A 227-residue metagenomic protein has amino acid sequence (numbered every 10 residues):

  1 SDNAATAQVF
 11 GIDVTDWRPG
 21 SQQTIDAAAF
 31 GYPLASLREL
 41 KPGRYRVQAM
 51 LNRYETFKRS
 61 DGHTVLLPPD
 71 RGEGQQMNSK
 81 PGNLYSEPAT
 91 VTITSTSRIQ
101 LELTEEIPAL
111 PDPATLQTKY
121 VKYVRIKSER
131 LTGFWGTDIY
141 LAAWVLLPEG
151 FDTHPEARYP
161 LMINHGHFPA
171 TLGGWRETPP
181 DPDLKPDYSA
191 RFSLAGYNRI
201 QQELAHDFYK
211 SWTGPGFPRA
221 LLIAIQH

Functional and structural regions predicted by a protein language model:
D2-H227: Non-catalytic cap/lid and distal C-terminal segments of serine-dependent acyl enzymes
